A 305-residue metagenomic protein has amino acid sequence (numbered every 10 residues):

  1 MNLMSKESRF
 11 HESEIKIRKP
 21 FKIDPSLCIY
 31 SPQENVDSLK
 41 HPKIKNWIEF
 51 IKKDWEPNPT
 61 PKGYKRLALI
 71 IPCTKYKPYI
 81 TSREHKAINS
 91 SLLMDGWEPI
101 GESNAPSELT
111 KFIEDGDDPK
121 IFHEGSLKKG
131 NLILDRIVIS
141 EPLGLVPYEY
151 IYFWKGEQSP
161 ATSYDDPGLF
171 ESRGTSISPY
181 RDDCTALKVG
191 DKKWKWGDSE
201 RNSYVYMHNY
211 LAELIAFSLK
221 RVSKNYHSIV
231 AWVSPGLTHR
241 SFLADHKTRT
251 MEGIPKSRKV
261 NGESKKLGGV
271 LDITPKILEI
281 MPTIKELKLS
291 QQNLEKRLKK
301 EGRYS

Functional and structural regions predicted by a protein language model:
N2-E108: Active-site and ligand/interface coordination hotspots across diverse enzymes and nucleic-acid-associated assemblies
Y64-T175: Adenosine ribonucleotide-centric catalytic and binding domains
R66-A68, L132-I137, L219-V233: Hydrophobic beta-strand segments of well-ordered beta-sheets in folded domains
P72-K75, A231-L237: Structural motif
S172-R173, I177-R181, V189: A conserved mid-domain beta-alpha-beta active-site/ligand-binding segment of alpha/beta enzyme cores
S199-N225: A short, acidic, amphipathic alpha-helical segment used as a generic capping/interface helix at domain edges
L237-S305: Glycine-rich, aromatic-bearing surface loops/beta-hairpins
